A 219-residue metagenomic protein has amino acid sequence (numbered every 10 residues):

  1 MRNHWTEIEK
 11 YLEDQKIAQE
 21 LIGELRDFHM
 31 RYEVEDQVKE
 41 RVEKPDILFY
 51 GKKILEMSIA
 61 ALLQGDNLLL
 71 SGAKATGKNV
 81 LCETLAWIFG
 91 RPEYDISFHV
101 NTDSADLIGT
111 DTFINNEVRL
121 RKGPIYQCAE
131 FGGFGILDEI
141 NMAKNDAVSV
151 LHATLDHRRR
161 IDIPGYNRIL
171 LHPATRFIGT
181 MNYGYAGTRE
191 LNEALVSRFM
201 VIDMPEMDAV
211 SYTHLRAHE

Functional and structural regions predicted by a protein language model:
M1-R216: AAA+ P-loop NTPase catalytic core and its hallmark functional loops
